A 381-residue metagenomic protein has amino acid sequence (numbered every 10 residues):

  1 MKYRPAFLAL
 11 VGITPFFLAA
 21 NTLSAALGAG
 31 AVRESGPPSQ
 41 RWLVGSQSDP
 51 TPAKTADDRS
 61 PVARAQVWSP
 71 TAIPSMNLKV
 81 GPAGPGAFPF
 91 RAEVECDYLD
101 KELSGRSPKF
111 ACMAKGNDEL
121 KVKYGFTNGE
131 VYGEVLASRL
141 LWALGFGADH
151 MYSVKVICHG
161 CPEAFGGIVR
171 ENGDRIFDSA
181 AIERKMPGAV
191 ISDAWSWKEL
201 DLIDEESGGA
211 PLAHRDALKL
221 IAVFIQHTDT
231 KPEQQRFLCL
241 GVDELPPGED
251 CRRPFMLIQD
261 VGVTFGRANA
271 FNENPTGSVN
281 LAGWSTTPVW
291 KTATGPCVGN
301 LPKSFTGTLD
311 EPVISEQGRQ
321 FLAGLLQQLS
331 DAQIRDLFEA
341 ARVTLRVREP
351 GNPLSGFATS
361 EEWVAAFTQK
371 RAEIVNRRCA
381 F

Functional and structural regions predicted by a protein language model:
K2-F7, F17-Y98, G116, E339-F381: Regulatory N- and C-terminal appendages and interdomain linkers associated with kinase/kinase-like NTP transferase
V11-P15: Hydrophobic membrane-insertion alpha-helices, especially the h-region of bacterial N-terminal signal peptides
A26-P38, Q47-K54, V135-C158, E249-T294: Internal hydrophobic scaffold segments of catalytic domains
P85-S196: Conserved ATP-binding subdomain of kinase catalytic cores across diverse folds
D97, M113, H159-P162, L240 (+3 more regions): Secreted/luminal cysteine- and crosslink-motif detector
A114-G116, L144-G145, A222-T228, R371 (+1 more regions): Sec/Tat-exported extracytoplasmic proteins
G129-E134, W195-A282: Conserved kinase catalytic-core segment
E244-F381: C-terminal catalytic region of ATP-dependent kinase domains
